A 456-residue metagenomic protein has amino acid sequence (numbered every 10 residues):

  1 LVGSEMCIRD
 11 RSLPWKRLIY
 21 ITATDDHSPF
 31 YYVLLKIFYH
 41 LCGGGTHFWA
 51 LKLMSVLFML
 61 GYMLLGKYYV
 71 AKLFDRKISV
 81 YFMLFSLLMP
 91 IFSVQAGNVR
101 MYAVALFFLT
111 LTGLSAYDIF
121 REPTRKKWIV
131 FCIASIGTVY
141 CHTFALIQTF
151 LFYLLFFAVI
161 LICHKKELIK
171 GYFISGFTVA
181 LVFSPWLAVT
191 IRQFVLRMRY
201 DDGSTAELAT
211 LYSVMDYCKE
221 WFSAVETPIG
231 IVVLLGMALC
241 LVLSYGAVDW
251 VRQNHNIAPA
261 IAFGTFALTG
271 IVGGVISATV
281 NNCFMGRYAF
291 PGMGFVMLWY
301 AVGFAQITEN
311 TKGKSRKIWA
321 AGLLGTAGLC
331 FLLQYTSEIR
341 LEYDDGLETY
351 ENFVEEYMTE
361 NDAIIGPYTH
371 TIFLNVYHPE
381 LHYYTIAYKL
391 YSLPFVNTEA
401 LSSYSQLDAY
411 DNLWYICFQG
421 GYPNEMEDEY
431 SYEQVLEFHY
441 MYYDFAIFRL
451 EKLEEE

Functional and structural regions predicted by a protein language model:
S4-E5, R9-E309, G322, A327-L450: Membrane-proximal helix-loop-helix interfaces that form the catalytic/acceptor-binding platform of multi-pass membrane
K312-G313: Intrinsically disordered, low-complexity coil/linker segments enriched for acidic/polar and small residues
R316-A320: N-terminal Sec-pathway targeting helices
E454-E456: Short, solvent-exposed mixed-charge patches
